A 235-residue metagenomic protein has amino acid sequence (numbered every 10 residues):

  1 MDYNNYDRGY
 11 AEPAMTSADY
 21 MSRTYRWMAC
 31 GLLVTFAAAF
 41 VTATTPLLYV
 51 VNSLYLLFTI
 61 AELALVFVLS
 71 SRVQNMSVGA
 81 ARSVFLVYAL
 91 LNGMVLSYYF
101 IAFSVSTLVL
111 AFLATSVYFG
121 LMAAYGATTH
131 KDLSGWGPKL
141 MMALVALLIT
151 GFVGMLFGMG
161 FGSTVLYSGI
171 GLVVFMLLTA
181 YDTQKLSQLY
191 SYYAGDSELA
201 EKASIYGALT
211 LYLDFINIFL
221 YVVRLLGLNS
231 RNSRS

Functional and structural regions predicted by a protein language model:
M1-S235: A hydrophobic alpha-helical transmembrane-helix feature that marks the membrane cores and membrane-interface segments
